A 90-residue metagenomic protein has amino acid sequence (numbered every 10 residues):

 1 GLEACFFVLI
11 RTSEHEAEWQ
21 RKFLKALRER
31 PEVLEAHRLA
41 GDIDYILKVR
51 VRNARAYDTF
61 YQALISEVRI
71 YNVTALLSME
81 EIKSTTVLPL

Functional and structural regions predicted by a protein language model:
G1-L90: A compositional/biophysical signature of low hydrophobicity enriched in polar/charged and small residues
